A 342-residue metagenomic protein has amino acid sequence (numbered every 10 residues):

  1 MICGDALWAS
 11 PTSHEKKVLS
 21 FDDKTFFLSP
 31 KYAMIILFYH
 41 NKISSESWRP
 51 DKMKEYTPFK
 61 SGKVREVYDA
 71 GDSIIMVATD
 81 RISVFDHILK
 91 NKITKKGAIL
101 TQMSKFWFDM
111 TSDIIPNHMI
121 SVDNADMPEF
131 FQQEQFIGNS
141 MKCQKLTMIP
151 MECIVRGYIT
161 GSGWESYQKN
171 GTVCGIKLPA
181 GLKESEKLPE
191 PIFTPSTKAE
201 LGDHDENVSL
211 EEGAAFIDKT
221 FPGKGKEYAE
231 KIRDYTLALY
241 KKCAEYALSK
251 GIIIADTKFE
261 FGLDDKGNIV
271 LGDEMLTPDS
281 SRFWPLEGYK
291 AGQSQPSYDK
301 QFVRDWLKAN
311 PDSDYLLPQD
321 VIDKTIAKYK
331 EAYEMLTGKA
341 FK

Functional and structural regions predicted by a protein language model:
A6, S10-P30, L37: Intrinsically disordered, low-complexity segments enriched in serine/proline and basic residues
P30-K52: Short, Lys/Arg-enriched N-terminal segments with co-localized hydrophobic residues within the first ~10-30 amino acids
W48-E200, S313-K342: Active-site loop/lid in soluble adenylation, ligation, and acyl-transfer enzymes
D113-H118, K242-I254, G267, T337-K342: Surface-exposed helix-capping loop/turn segments at secondary-structure junctions
V155, I254-M275: Conserved metal-phosphate-binding beta-hairpin within the catalytic cores of diverse ATP-dependent phosphoryl-transfer
K169-N170, L178-E227, N268-L271, M275-L336: Anionic ligand-binding catalytic core segments
F221-A255: A long amphipathic alpha-helix within ATP-dependent nucleotide-binding catalytic cores
